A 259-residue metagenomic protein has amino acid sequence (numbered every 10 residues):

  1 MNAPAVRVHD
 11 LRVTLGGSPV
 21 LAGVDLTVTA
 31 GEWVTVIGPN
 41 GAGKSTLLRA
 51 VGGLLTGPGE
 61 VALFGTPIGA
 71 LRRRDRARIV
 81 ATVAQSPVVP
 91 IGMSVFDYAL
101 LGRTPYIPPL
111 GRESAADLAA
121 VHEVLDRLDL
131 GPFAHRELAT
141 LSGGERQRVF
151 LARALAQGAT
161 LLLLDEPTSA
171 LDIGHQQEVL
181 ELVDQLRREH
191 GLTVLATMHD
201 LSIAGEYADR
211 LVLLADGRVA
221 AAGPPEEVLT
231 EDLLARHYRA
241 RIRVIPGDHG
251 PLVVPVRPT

Functional and structural regions predicted by a protein language model:
I37-P39: The feature captures the beta-strand-to-loop junction immediately N-terminal to the Walker
G52: Helix-to-loop junction immediately C-terminal to a conserved catalytic motif
G59-P67, R76: Conserved ABC transporter NBD signature motif
A115-F133: Conserved ABC ATPase "signature" region
E137-L141, E145: Conserved ABC ATPase signature
L162-E166: Catalytic Walker B motif of ABC-type/P-loop ATPase nucleotide-binding domains
A235-T259: ABC ATPase nucleotide-binding domains
